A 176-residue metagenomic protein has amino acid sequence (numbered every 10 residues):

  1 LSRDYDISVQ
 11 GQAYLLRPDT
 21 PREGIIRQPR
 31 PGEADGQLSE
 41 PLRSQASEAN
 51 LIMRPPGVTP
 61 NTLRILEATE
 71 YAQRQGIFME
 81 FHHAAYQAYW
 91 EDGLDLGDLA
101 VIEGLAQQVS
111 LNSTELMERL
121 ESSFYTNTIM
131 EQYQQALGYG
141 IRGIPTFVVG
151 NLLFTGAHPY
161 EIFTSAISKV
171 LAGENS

Functional and structural regions predicted by a protein language model:
L1-I7, G11, R30-E33, E70 (+2 more regions): C-terminal cap of thioredoxin/glutaredoxin-like
A13-G24: Short, charge-patterned binding micro-sites
I26-E48: Short, structured active-site "lid" loops
R30, P56-L63: Dinucleotide-binding Rossmann-like beta1-alpha1 core, especially the glycine-rich loop that anchors the ADP
I52: Conserved active-site segments centered on acidic
R64-A68: Conserved N-terminal beta-strand and adjoining loop/helix that marks the start of the Nudix/MutT-like hydrolase domain
